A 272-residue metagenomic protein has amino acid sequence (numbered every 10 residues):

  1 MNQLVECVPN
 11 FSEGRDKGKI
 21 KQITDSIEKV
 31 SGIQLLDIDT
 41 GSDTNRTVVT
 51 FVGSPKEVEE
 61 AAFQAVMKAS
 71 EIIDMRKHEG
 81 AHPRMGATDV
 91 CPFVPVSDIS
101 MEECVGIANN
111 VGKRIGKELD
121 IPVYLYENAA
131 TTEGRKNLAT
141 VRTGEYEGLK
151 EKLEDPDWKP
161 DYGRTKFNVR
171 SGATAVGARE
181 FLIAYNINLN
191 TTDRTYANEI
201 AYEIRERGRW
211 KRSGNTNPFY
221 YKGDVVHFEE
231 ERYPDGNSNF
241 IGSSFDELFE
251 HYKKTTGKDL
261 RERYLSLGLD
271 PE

Functional and structural regions predicted by a protein language model:
M1-E272: Long, contiguous binding/interaction regions
